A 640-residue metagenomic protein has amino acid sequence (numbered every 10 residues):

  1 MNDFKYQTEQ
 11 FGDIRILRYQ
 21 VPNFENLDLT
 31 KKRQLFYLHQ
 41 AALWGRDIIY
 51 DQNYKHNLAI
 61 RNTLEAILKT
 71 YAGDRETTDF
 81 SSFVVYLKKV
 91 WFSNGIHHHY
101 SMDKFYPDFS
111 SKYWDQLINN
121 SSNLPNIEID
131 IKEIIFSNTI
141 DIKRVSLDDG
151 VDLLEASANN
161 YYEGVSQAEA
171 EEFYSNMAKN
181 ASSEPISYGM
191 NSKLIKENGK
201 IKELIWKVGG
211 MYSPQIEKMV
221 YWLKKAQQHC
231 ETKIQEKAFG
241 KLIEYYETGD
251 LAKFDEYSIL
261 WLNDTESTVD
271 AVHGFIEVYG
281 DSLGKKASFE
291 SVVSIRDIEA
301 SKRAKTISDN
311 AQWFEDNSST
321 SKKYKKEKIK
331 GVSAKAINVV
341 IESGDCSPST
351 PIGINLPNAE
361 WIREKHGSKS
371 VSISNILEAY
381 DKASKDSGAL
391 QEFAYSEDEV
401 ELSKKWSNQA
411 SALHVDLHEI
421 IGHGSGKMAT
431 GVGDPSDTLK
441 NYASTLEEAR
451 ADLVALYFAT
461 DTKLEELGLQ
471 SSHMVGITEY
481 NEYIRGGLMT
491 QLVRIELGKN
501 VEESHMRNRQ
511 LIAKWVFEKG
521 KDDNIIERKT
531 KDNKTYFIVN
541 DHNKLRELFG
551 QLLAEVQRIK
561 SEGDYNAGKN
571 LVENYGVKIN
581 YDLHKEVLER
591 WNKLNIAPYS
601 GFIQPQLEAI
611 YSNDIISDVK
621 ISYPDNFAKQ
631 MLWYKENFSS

Functional and structural regions predicted by a protein language model:
N2-T63: N-terminal-proximal low-complexity accessory segments that begin disordered and transition into the first
Q20, I49, L456-I559: Long, well-structured alpha-helical subdomains associated with metal-dependent extracellular/ecto-lumenal hydrolases
D28, T232, S444-D461: An active-site-proximal "capping" alpha-helix that borders the catalytic cofactor pocket
V84-K88, F92-E401, S407: Contiguous, non-catalytic segments that form substrate-binding/exosite surfaces or channel walls
N408-I421: Short alpha-helix carrying the canonical HExxH Zn2+-binding catalytic motif
I420-V432, F458, T462: Catalytic Zn2+-binding segment of zinc metalloproteases
G426-A449: Post-HEXXH active-site segment of zinc metalloproteases
N540-S640: Extended, compositionally biased alpha-helical segments that mediate assembly or anchoring
